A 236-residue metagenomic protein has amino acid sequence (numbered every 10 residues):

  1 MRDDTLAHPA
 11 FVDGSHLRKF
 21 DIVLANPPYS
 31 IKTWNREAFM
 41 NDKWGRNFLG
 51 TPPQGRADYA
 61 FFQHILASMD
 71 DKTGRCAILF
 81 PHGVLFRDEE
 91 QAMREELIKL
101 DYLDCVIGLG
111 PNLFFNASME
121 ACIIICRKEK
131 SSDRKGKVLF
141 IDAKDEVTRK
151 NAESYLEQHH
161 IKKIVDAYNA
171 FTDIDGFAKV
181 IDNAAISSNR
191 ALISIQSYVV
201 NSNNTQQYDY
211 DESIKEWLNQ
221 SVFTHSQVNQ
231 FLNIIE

Functional and structural regions predicted by a protein language model:
M1-T5: Conserved SAM-binding strand-loop segment of SAM-dependent methyltransferases
H8-P9, G14-E236: A conserved structural/catalytic subdomain of Rossmann-like adenosyl-cofactor enzymes
